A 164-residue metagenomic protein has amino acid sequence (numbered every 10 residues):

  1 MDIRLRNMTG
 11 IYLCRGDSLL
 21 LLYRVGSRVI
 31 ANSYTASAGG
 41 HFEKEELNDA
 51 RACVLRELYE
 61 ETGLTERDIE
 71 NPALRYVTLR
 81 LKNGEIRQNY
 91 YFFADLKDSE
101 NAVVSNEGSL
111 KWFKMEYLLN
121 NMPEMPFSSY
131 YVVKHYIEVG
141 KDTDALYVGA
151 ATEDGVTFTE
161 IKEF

Functional and structural regions predicted by a protein language model:
M1-L21, H41-E43: Conserved N-terminal beta-strand and adjoining loop/helix that marks the start of the Nudix/MutT-like hydrolase domain
R6-G10, R87-Y91, Y130: Short hydrophobic/aromatic beta-strand or adjacent loop that forms the aromatic wall/cage of a ligand/substrate-binding
D17, V77-A102, K111, M115 (+1 more regions): Active-site-adjacent beta-strand/loop module that shapes the phosphate/pyrophosphate-binding cleft
S18-Y59, V156-F164: Conserved Nudix-box catalytic region and its N-terminal flanking loop in Nudix hydrolases and closely related
T65-R75: A short coil-to-beta-strand element that immediately follows conserved catalytic motifs
A102-H135, T159-K162: NUDIX/MutT-family hydrolases
H135-F164: Charged phosphate-binding loop/patch that engages nucleotide di/tri-phosphates or the phosphate backbone of nucleic
